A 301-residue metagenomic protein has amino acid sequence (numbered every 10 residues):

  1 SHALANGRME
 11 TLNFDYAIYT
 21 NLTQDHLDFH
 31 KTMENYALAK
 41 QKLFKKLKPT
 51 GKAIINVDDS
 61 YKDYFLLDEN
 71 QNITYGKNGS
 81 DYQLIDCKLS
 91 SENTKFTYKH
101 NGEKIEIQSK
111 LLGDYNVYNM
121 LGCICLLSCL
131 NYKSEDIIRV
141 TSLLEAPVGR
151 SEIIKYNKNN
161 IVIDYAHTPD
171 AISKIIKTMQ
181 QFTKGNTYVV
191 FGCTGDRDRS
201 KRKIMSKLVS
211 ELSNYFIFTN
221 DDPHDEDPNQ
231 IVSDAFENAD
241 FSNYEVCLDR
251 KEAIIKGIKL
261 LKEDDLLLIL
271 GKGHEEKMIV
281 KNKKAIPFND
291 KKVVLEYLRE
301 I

Functional and structural regions predicted by a protein language model:
H2-M9, N13-I161, F236-D240, E245: Acidic, Mg2+-coordinating active-site environments of NTP-dependent enzymes
C125-E135, R139-G149, I153-I301: ATP-dependent carboxylate-amine ligase
